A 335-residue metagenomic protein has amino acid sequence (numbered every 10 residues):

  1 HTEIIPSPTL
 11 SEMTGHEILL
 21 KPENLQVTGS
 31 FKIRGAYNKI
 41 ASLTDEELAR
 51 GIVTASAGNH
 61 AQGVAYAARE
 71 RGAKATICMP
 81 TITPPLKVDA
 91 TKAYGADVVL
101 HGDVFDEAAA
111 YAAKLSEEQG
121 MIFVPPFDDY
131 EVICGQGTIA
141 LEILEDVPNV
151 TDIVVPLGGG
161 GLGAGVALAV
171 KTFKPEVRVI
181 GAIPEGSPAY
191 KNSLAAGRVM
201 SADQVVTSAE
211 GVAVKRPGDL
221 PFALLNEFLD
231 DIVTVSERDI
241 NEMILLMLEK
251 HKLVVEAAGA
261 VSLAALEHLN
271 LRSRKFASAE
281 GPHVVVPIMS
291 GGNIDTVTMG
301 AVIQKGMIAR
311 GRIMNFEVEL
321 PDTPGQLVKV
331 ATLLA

Functional and structural regions predicted by a protein language model:
H1-A335: PLP-dependent amino-acid enzyme catalytic core
